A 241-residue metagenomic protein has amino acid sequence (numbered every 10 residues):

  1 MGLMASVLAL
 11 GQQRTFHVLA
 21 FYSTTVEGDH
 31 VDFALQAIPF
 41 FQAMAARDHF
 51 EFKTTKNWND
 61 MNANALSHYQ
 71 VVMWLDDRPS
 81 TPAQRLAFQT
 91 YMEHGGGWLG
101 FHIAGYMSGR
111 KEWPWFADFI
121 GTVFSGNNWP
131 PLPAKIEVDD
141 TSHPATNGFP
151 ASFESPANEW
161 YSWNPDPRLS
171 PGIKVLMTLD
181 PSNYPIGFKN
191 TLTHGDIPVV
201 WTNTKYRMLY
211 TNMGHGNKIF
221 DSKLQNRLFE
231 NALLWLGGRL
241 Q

Functional and structural regions predicted by a protein language model:
M1-S6: Bacterial N-terminal signal peptides
Q13-F21, F40-A43, R47, S182-V199 (+1 more regions): Extracellular ligand-binding/catalytic regions of CAZymes and related secreted enzymes and adhesion modules
T15-S108: Helical hinge/lid and interdomain linker segments adjacent to catalytic or ligand-binding clefts that mediate domain
T25-V26, D60, P79, G105-Y106 (+3 more regions): Short, solvent-exposed loop/turn segments at secondary-structure junctions
E51-K53, K174, R207: Conserved beta-strand segments of alpha/beta enzyme cores
R78-F149: A glycine-rich, often tryptophan-bearing local segment used as a flexible ligand/cofactor-contacting loop or short
S125, W129-K205: Catalytic beta-strand/loop cores that center a nucleophilic Ser/Cys/Thr and support acyl-enzyme chemistry
